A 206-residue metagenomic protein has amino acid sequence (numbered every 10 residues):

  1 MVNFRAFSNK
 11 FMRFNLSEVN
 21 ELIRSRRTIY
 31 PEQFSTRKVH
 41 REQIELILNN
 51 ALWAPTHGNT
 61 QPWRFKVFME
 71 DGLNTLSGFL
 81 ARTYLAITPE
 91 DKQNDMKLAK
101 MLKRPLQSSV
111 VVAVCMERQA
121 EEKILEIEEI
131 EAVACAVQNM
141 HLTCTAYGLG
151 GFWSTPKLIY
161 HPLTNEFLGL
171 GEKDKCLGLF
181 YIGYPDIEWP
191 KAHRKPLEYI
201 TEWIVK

Functional and structural regions predicted by a protein language model:
V2-Q107, K206: N-terminal amphipathic, basic helical "cap/leader" segment at the start of enzyme domains
L22, V67, V111-A113, L179-Y181 (+1 more regions): Conserved hydrophobic/aromatic beta-strand scaffold that supports enzyme active sites
A51, V112, R118, E122-E166: Small-aliphatic-rich amphipathic alpha-helix that forms the alpha element of a beta-alpha
E70, L163-T164, L170: Short Asp/Glu-rich motifs
A81-D91, K123-I127, E166-L168: Short, surface-exposed loop/helix-turn segments at secondary-structure junctions that function as lids/hinges flanking
L168-A192: A glycine-rich helix N-cap at a beta->alpha junction
K191-K206: Phosphate/diphosphate-binding glycine-rich loops and adjacent basic-rich segments that engage nucleotide
